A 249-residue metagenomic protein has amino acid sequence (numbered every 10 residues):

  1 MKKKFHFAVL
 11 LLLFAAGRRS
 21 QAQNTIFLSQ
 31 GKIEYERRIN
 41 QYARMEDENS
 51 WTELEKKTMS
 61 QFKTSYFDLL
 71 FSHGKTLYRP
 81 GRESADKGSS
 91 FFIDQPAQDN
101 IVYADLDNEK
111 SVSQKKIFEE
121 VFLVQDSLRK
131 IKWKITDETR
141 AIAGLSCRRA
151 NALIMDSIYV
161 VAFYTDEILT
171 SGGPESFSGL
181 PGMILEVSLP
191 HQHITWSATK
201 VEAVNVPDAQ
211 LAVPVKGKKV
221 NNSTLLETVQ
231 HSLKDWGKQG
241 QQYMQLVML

Functional and structural regions predicted by a protein language model:
M1-L28, L246-L249: Bacterial Sec-dependent N-terminal signal peptides
Q23-L249: Extended soluble regions of mature proteins
